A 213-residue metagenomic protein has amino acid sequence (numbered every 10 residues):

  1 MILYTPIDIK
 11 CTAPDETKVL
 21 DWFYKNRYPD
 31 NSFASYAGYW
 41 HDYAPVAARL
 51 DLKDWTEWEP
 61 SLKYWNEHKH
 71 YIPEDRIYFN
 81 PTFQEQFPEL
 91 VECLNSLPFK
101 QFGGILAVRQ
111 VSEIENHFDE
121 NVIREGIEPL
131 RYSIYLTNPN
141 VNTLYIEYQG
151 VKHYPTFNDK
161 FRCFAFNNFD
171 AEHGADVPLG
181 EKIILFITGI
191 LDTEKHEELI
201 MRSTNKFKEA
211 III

Functional and structural regions predicted by a protein language model:
M1-F99: Non-heme Fe(II)/2-oxoglutarate
I2-D8, K100-G103, P129-R131, K182-I184: Intrinsic-disorder/low-complexity, polar/charged segments enriched in Ser/Thr/Lys/Arg/Asp/Glu/Gln
C11, L52, A107-Q110, I146-Y148 (+1 more regions): Surface-exposed beta-strand edges and flanking loops
T12-P14, Q110-V111, T137-P139, G180 (+1 more regions): Generic structural motif
Y39, R49-L50, V108, Y135-T137 (+2 more regions): Structured loops at beta-to-helix junctions and adjacent beta-edge loops in soluble globular domains
L90-N167: Catalytic core of non-heme Fe(II) oxygenases with the double-stranded beta-helix
E128, T143-I213: Catalytic core of Fe(II)/2-oxoglutarate
